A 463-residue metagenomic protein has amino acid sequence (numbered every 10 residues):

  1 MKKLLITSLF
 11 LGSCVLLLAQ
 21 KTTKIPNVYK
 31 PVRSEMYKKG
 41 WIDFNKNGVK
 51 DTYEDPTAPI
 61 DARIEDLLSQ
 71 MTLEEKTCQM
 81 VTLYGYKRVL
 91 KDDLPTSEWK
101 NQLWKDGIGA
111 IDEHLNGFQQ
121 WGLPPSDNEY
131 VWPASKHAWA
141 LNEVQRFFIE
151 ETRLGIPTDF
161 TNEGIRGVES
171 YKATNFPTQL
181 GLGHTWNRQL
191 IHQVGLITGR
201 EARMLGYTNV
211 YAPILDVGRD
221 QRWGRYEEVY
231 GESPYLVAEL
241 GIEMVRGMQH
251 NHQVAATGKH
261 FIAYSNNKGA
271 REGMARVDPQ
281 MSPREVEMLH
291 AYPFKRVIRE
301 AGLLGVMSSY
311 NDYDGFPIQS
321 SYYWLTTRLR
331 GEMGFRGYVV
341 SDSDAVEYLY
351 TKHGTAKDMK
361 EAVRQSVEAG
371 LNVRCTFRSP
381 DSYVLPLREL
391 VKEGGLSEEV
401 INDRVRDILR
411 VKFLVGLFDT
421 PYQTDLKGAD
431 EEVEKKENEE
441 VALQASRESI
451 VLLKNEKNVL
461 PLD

Functional and structural regions predicted by a protein language model:
M1-K21: Bacterial Sec-dependent N-terminal signal peptides
Q20-D463: Glycoside hydrolase catalytic-domain context in secreted enzymes
